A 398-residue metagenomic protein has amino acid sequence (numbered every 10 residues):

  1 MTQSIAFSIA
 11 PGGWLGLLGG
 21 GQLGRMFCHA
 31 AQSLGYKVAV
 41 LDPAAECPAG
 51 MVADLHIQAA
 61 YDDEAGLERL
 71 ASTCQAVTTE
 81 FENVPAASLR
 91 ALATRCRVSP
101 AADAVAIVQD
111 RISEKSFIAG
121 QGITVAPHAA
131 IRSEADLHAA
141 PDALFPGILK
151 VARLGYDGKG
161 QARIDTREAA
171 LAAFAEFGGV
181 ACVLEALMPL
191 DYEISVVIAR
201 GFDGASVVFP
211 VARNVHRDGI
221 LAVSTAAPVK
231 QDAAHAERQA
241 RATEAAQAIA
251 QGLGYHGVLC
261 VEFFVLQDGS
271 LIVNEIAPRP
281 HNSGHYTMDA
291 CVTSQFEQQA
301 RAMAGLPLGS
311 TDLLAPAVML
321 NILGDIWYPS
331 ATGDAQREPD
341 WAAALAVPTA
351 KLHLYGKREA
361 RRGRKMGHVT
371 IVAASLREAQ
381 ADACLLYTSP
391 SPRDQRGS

Functional and structural regions predicted by a protein language model:
M1-S116, G120, A135: ATP-binding N-terminal substructure of ATP-dependent carboxylate-amine bond-forming enzymes
R95, A101-Q161, R167: A conserved helix-loop-beta module that forms one wall/lid of the active-site cleft in ATP-utilizing catalytic domains
I164-V261, V265-Q267: Internal nucleotide-binding/catalytic subdomain
E237-V261, Q267, A277-S330: Active-site "cap" helix and flanking loop/linker of ATP-utilizing ligase/carboxylase catalytic domains
L314-A315, I322-E359: Glycine-rich active-site loop/lid that clamps phosphate-bearing ligands
A381-L386: Short amphipathic alpha-helices in soluble, non-transmembrane regions that often serve as interface/regulatory elements
Y387-P392: Conserved small/polar residues in nucleotide/adenosyl-binding loops
R396: Cationic, low-complexity basic patches in intrinsically disordered or flexible, solvent-exposed regions
